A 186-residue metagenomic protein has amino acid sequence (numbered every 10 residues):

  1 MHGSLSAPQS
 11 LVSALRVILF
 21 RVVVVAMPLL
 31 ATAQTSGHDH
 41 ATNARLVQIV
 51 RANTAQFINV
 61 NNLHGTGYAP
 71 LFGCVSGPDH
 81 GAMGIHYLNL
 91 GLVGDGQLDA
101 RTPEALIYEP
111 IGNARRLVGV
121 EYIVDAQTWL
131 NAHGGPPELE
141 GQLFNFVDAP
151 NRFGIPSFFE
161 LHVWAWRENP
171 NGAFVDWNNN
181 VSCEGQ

Functional and structural regions predicted by a protein language model:
M1-R16: N-terminal secretory signal peptides that target proteins for export/translocation
G3-S6, A26, Y68: Selective for proline/serine-rich intrinsically disordered segments in cytosolic/nuclear regulatory regions
S6-P8, A31, T35: Intrinsic low-complexity/disordered segments
V12, L30-T32, G112: Intrinsically disordered, low-complexity segments enriched in glycine/proline and serine/threonine
R16-L29: Bacterial N-terminal signal peptides
Q34-Q186: Primary mode marks residue(s) on the alpha4-beta5-alpha5 output face of response regulator receiver
